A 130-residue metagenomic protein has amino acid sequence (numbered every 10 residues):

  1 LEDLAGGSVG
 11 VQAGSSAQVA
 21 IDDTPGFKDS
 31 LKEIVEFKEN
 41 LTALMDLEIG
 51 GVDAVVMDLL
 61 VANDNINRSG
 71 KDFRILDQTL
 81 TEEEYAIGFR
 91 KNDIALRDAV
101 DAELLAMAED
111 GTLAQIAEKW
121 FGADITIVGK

Functional and structural regions predicted by a protein language model:
L1-S8: Flexible hinge/capping segments at coil-to-helix
L4, L47-E48, I87, V100: Hydrophobic residues within well-ordered alpha-helices
V9-A17, K91-D93: Short coil/turn segments
A17, L104-W120: Periplasmic-binding protein-like
A17-E36, I66-G70: Ligand-binding cleft/hinge of the Venus flytrap
I34-M45, E83: Short helix-initiation/N-cap motifs at beta->coil->alpha
A43-D46, V52, A62: Short, hydrophobic alpha-helical packing/hinge segments within bilobed ligand-binding/sensory domains
L59-L105, A123-K130: Periplasmic-binding protein-like
